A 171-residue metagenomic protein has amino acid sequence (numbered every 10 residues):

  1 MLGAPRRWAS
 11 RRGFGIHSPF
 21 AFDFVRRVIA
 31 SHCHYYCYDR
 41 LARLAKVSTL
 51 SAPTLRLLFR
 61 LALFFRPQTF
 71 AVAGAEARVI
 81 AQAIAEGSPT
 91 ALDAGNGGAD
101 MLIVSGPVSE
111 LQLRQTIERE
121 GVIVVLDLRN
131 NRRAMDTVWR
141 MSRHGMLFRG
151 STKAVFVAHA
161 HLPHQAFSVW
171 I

Functional and structural regions predicted by a protein language model:
M1-R119, R129-I171: A short alpha-helical cap/connector motif
I123-V124: A short hydrophobic/small-residue beta-strand
